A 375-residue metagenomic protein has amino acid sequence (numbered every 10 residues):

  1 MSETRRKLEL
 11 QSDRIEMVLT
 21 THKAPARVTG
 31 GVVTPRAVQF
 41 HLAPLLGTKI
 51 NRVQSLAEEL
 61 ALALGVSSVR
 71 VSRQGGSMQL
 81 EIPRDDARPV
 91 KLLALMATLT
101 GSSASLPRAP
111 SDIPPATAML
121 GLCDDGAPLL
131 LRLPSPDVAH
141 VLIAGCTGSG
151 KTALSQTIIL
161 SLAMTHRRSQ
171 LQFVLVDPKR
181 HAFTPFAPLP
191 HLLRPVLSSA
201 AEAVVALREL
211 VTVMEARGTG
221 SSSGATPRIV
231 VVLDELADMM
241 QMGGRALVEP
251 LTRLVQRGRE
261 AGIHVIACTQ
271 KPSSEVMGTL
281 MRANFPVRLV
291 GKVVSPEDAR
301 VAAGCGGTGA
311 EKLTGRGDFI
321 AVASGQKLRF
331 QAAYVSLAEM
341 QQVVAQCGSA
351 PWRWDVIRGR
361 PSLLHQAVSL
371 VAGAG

Functional and structural regions predicted by a protein language model:
M1-E9: N-terminal presequence-like segments and adjacent domain-start helices
M1-S2, R14-G31, P35-H41, L46-T48 (+8 more regions): P-loop NTPase catalytic phosphate-binding loop
T48, R84-L92: Short, charged/polar, Gly/Pro-enriched secondary-structure boundary elements
S67: Internal gly/pro-rich beta-alpha loop/helix module that stabilizes soluble enzyme cofactors or their anionic handles
R329-Q331, S349-S362: Non-catalytic, charged low-complexity extensions flanking SF2 helicase motor domains
V343-V344, R353: N-terminal helicase ATP-binding lobe
